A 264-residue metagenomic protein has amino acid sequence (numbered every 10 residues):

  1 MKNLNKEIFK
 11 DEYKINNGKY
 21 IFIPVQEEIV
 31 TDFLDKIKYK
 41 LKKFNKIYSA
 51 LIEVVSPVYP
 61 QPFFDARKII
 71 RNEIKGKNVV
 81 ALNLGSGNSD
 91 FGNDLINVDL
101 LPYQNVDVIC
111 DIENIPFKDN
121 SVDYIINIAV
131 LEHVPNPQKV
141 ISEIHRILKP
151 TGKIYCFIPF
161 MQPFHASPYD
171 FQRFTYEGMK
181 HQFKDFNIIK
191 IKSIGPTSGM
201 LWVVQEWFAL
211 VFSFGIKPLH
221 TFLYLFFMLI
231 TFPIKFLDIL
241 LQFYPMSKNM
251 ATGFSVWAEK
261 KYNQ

Functional and structural regions predicted by a protein language model:
M1-K42: N-terminal auxiliary segments of SAM/dcSAM-dependent transferases
N16, I23, V98-D99, K192 (+1 more regions): Residue-level detector of conserved, well-ordered beta-strand and adjacent loop positions that form binding/recognition
I21, V108, I189-K192: General small-molecule cofactor/ligand-binding pocket signal
K36-Y39, S49-P57, I70, I126-V134 (+1 more regions): N-terminal short leaders/motifs
Y48-Q61, T231, F236-Q242: Conserved nucleotide-sugar donor-binding subdomain of glycosyltransferases
A50-V80: Conserved alpha-helix/loop element of class I SAM-dependent methyltransferases that forms part of the SAM/SAH-binding
K68-H165, T175-K180, A258-K260: Conserved SAM-binding loop
Q138-K139, E143, K149, K153-N263: S-adenosyl-L-methionine-dependent methyltransferase catalytic module, highlighting the catalytic core
